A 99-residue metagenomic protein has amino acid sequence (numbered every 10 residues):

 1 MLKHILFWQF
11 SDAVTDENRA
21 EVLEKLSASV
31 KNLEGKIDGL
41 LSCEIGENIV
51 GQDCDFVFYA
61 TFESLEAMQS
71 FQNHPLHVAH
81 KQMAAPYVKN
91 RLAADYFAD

Functional and structural regions predicted by a protein language model:
M1-D55, E63-S70, F97-D99: Short S/T/G/P-rich N-terminal loop/turn motif that feeds into the first structured element of a domain
L65-A93: C-terminal structural segments of small proteins and small subunits
